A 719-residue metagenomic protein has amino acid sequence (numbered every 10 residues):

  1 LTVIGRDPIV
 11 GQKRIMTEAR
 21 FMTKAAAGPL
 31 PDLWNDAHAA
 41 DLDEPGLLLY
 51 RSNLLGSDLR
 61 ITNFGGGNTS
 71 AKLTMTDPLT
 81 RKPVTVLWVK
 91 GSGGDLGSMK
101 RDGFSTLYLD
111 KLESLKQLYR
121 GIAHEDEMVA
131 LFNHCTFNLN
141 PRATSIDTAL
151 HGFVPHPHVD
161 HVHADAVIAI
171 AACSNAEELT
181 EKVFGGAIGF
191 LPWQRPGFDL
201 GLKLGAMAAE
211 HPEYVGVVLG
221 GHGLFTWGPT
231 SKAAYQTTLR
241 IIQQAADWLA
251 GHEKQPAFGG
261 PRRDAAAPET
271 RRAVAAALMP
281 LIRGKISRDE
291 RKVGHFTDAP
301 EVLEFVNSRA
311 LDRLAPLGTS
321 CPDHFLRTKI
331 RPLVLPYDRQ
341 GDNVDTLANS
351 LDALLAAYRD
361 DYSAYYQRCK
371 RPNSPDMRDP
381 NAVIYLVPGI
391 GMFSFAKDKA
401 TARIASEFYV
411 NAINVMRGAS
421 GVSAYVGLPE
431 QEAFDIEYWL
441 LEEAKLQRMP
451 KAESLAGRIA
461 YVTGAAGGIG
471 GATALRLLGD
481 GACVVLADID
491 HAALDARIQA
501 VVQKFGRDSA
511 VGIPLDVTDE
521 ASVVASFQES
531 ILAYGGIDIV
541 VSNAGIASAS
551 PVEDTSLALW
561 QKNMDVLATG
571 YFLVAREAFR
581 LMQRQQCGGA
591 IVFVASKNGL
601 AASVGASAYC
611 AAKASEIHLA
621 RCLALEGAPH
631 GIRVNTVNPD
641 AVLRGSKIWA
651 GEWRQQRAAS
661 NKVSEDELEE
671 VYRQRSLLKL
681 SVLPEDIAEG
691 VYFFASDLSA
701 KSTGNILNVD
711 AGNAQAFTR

Functional and structural regions predicted by a protein language model:
V541, A628, R633, S702-G704: Short, small/polar-rich loop/turn modules that mediate ligand/substrate recognition or access, typified
P551-V552, S556-Q561, Y672: Substrate-binding pocket helix/loop in short-chain dehydrogenase/reductase
E553, A601-S607, P629, K679 (+1 more regions): Active-site loop immediately N-terminal to the catalytic Tyr-X3-Lys motif of short-chain dehydrogenase/reductase
A575, A612, A620: Active-site helix of classical SDR
R580, L625-E626, A700: Alpha-helical segment proximal to the catalytic Tyr-Lys
S596: Residue(s) in the substrate-gating loop at a strand-loop-helix junction that position the organic substrate next
A601, V691, T703-R719: Short C-terminal tail/terminal secondary-structure segment of NAD(P)H-dependent dehydrogenase/reductase domains
